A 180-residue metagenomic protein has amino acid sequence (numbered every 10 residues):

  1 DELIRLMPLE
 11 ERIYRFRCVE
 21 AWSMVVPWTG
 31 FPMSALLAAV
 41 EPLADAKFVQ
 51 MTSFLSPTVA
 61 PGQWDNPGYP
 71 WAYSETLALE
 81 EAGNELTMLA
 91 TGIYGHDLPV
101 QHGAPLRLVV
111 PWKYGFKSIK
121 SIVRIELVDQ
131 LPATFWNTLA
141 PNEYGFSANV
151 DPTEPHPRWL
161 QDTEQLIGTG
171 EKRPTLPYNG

Functional and structural regions predicted by a protein language model:
D1-G180: Structured, non-membrane catalytic/scaffold regions adjacent to prosthetic-group chemistry
